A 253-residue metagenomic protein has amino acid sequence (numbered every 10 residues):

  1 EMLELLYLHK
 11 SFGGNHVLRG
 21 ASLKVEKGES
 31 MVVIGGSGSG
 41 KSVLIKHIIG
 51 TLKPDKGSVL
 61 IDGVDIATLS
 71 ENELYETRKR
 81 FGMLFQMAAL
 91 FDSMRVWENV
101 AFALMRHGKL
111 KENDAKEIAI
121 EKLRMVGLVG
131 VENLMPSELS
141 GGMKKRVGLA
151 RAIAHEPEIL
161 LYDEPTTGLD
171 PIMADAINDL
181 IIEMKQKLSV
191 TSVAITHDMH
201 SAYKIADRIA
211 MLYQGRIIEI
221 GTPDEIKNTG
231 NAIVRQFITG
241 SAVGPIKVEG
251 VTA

Functional and structural regions predicted by a protein language model:
I49: Helix-to-loop junction immediately C-terminal to a conserved catalytic motif
V64-D65, E112-V131: Conserved ABC ATPase "signature" region
S93-F102: Short coil-to-helix segment of the ABC ATPase nucleotide-binding domain corresponding to the Q-loop/switch region
M135-L139, M143: Conserved ABC ATPase signature
A154-E158: A short, proline-enriched helix->beta-strand linker immediately N-terminal to the Walker B motif in ABC-type P-loop
L160-D163: Catalytic Walker B motif of ABC-type/P-loop ATPase nucleotide-binding domains
